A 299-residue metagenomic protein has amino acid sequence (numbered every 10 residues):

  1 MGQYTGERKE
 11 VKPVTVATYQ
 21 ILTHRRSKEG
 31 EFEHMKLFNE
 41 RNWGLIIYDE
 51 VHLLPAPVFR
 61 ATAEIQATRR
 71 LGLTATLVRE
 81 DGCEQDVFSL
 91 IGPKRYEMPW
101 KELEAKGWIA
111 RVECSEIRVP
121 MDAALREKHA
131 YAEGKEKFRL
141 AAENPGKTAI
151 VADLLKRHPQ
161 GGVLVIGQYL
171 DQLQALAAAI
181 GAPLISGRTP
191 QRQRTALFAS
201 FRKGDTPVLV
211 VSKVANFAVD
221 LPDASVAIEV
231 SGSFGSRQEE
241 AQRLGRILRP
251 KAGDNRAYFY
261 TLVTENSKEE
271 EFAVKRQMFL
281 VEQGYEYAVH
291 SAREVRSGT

Functional and structural regions predicted by a protein language model:
G2-P13, S27, L164-I166, D171-A175 (+1 more regions): Conserved helicase ATPase core of P-loop NTP-dependent helicases/translocases
T5-L45, A56-A61: Conserved helix/coil segment N-terminal to the catalytic DExD/H
G44-L45, E50-E116, L280: Post-DEXD/H (motif II) to motif III coupling segment of the RecA-like Helicase ATP-binding lobe
E50-H52, V214-A215, S231-S233, I247: Conserved Walker B
L77, F234-F259, R276-M278: Conserved SF2 helicase motif VI
H129-A178: Conserved interdomain hinge at the start of the Helicase C-terminal
K137, A152, Y260-T299: Non-catalytic, charged low-complexity extensions flanking SF2 helicase motor domains
V210, F217-S233, A241, Y258-T261: A short beta-strand element within the Helicase C-terminal
